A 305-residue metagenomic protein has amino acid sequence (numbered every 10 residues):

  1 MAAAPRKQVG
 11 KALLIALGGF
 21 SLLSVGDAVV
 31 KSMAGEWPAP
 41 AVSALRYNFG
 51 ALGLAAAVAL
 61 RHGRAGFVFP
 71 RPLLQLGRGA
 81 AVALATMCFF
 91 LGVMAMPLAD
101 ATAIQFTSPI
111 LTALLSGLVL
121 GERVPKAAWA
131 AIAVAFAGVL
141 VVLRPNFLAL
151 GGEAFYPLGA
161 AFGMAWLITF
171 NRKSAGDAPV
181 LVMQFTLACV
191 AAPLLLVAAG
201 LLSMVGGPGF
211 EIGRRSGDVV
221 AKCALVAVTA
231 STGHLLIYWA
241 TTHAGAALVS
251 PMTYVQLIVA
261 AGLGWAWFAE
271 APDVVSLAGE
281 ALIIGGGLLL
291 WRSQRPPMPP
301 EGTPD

Functional and structural regions predicted by a protein language model:
A2, Y254-D305: C-terminal-most transmembrane helix of multi-pass membrane proteins
A2-A3, A51-P70, A137-A149, A192-D218 (+1 more regions): Membrane-interface helix-cap regions at the ends of transmembrane helices in multi-pass membrane proteins
K11-G19, V58, R64-C88, G152-A160 (+2 more regions): Loop-to-transmembrane-helix transition segments
A12, E36-L84, G163-L167, T186-V205 (+1 more regions): Transmembrane alpha-helices of multi-pass small-molecule transport proteins
K31, A39-P40, L54, A149-P208 (+2 more regions): Transmembrane alpha-helical segments that form core, pore/gating elements of small-molecule transporters/exporters
A41-A44, N48, L91-G121, A246-L263: Specific alpha-helical transmembrane segments that line the substrate/conduction pathway and gating interfaces
T102-T107, S174-V190, S231-A266: Helix-helix packing/entry segments at the starts of transmembrane helices
Q105, G121-V141, F147, G151-Y156 (+1 more regions): Loop-to-transmembrane alpha-helix entry segments
